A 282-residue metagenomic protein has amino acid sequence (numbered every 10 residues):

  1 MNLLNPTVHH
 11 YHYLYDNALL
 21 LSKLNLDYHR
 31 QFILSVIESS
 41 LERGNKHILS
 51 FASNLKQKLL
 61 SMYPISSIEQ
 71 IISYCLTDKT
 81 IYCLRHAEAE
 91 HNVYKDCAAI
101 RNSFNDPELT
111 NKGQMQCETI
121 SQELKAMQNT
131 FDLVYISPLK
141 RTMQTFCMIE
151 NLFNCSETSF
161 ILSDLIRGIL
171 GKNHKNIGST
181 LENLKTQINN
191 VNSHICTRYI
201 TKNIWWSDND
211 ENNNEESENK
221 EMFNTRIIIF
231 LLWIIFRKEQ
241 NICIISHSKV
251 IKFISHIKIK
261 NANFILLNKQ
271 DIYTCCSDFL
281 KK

Functional and structural regions predicted by a protein language model:
M1-N5, K281-K282: Universal eukaryotic N-terminal targeting presequences
N5-S163, G171, K185: Active-site-proximal alpha-helix that buttresses catalytic centers in soluble enzyme cores
Y74, M143, T225-L280: Active-site-adjacent alpha-helix immediately C-terminal to a catalytic or transition-state-stabilizing loop
E88, L139, R167, K249 (+1 more regions): Short, glycine/serine-rich, charged loops/turns that create anion-binding and catalytic segments at active sites
E88-E108, N151-I228: Phosphate-handling substructures
M115-E118, K140-C147, E182, E221 (+2 more regions): A structural signal for well-ordered alpha-helical segments within the folded catalytic domains of diverse enzymes
M127, L152, Q187, W233-R237 (+1 more regions): Alpha-helix C-cap/termination motif
F146, H174-I177, K238: Conserved strand-to-helix beginnings and helix N-cap segments that scaffold or border functional pockets
